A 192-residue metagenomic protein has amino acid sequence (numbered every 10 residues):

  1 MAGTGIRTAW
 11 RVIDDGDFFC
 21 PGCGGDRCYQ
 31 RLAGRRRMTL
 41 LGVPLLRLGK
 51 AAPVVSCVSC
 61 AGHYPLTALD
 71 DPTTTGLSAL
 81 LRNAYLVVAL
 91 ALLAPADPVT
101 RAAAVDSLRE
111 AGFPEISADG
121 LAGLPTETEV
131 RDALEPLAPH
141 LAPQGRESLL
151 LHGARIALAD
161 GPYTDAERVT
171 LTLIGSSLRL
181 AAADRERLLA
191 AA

Functional and structural regions predicted by a protein language model:
M1-A192: Small-residue-enriched hydrophobic alpha-helices in membranes
